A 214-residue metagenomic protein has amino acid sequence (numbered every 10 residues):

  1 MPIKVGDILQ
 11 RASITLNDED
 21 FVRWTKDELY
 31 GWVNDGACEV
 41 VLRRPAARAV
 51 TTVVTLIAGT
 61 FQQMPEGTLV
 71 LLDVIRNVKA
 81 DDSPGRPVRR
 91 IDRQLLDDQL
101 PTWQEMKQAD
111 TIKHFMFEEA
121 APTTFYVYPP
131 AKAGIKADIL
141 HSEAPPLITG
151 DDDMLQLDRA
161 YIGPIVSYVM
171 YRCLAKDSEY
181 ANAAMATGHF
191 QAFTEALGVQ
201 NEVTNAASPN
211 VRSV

Functional and structural regions predicted by a protein language model:
M1-V214: Glycine-enriched, solvent-exposed interface loops adjoining structured elements
